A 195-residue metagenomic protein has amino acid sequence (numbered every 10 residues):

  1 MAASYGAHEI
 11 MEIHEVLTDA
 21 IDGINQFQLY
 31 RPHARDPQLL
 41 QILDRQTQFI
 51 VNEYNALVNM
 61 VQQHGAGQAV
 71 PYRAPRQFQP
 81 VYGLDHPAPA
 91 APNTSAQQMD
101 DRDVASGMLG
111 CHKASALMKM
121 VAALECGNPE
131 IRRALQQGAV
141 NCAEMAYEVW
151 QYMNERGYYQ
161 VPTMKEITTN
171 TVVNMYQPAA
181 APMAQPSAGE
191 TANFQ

Functional and structural regions predicted by a protein language model:
S4-M11, E15-Q62, L124-E125: Acidic, metal/ion-handling microdomains and their immediate structural contexts
E9-R31, D85-Q137, N193-Q195: Acidic/histidine-rich alpha-helical segments that form the ligand environment of transition-metal centers
T18-I21, D44-V51, N55, L109-K113 (+2 more regions): Generic structural signal for well-ordered, non-transmembrane alpha-helical segments in soluble/cytosolic regions
P37-Y82, A146-R156: Conserved alpha-helical segments that form or flank metal/cofactor-binding pockets of metalloenzymes
Q63-G107, P162-P182: Carboxylate-rich helix-loop segments that flank metal/cofactor sites and access channels in metalloenzymes
C111-A179: Preference for long, well-ordered alpha-helical segments
A179-Q195: Tryptophan-rich aromatic "cage" segments
